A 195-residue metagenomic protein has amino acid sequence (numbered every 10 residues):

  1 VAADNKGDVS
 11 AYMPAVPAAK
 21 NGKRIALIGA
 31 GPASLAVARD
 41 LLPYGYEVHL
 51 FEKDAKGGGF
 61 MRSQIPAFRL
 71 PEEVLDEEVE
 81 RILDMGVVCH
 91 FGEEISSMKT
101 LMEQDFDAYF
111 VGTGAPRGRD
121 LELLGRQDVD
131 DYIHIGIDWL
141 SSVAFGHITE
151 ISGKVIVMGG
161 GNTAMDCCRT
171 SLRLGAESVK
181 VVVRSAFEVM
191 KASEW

Functional and structural regions predicted by a protein language model:
V1-A3, H49, K53-K56, V87 (+1 more regions): Iron-sulfur cluster-binding cysteine motifs and their immediate structural context in ferredoxin-like electron-transfer
V1-D8, F68, M85, M158 (+2 more regions): Change "in soluble alpha/beta enzymes" to "in soluble alpha/beta proteins
V1-V16, V143: Ferredoxin-type iron-sulfur electron-transfer modules in oxidoreductases and energy-metabolism complexes
V16-A19, H147-I148: Replace "in large, NTP-powered and nucleic-acid-processing enzymes" with "in large, NTP-powered factors and other
R24-F51, H90-D105, Y109, T113 (+2 more regions): Rossmann-like dinucleotide/flavin-binding elements
Y44-G45, A67, R126-D130, L174: Glycine-rich, phosphate-binding/catalytic loops in enzymes
G57-D107, W195: N-terminal Rossmann-like dinucleotide/flavin-binding domain of flavoprotein oxidoreductases that bind FAD/FMN
G112-D128, I133-H134: Flavin (primarily FAD) binding-site architecture
